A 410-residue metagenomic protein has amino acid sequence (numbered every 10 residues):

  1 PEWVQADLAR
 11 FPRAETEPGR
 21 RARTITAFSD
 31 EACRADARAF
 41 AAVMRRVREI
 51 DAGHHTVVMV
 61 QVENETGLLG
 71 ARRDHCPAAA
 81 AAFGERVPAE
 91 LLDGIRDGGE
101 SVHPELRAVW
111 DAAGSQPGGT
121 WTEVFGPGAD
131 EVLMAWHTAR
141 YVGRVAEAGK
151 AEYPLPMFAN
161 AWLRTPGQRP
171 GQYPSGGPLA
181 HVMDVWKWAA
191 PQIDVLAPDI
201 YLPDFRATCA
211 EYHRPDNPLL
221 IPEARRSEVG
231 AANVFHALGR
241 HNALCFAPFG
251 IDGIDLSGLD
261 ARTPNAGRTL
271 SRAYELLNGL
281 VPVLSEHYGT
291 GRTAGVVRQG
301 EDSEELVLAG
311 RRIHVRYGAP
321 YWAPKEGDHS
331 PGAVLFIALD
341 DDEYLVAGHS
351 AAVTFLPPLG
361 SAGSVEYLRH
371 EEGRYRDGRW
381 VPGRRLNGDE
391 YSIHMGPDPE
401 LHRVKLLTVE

Functional and structural regions predicted by a protein language model:
P1-Q5, Q172-S175, Y212, F235 (+1 more regions): Short low-complexity, flexible loop/linker segments enriched in glycine and/or proline with clustered acidic
W3-M183: Polysaccharide-binding and catalytic clefts of secreted carbohydrate-active enzymes
P18-E31, G94-E100, V195-A197, G230-G239 (+3 more regions): Low-complexity, flexible helical/coil segments
R34-F40, L133-A135, P170-S175, D194-P198 (+3 more regions): Short linear motifs at secondary-structure transitions and domain/linker junctions
N64-G67, L163-P166, L202-P203, R226-S227 (+2 more regions): Short, solvent-exposed loop/turn segments at secondary-structure junctions
R144-L155, V182-V283: Catalytic-core region of carbohydrate-active enzymes that cleave or remodel glycosidic bonds
F235-F355: Aromatic- and carboxylate-lined catalytic core of secreted/periplasmic carbohydrate-active enzymes
A319-V334, D342-E410: C-terminal beta-sandwich/jelly-roll accessory domains of carbohydrate-active enzymes
